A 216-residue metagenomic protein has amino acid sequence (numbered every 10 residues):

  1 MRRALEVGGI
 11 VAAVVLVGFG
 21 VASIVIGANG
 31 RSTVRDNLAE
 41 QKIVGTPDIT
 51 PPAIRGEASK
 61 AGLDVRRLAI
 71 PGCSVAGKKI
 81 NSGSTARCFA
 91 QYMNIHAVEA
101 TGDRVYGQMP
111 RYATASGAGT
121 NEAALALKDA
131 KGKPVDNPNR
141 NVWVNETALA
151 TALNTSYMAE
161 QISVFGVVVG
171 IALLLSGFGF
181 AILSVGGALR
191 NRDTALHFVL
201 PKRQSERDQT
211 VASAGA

Functional and structural regions predicted by a protein language model:
M1-G8, A159-A216: Juxtamembrane interface at the cytosolic side of transmembrane helices
M1-V34, L175, V185: Hydrophobic secretory-pathway targeting helix
V21-I54: Membrane-helix exit/juxtamembrane interface segments
N37, Y92, H96, A152 (+1 more regions): Residues that form generic nucleotide/phosphate-binding pockets
G45-V144: Long, solvent-exposed extracytoplasmic domains/loops
A126-L173: Short, aromatic-rich amphipathic segments at membrane interfaces that lie adjacent to a transmembrane helix or signal
